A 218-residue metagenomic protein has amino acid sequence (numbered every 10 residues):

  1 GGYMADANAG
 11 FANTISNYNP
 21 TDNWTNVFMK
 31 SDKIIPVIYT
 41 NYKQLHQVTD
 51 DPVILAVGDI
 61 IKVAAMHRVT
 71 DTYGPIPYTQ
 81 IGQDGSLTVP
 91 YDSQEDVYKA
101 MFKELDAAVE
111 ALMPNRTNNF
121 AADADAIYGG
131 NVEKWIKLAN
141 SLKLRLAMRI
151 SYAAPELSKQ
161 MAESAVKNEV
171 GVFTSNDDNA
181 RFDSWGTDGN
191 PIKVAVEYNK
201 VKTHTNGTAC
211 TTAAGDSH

Functional and structural regions predicted by a protein language model:
D6-H218: Structured, solvent-exposed acidic/aromatic patches
